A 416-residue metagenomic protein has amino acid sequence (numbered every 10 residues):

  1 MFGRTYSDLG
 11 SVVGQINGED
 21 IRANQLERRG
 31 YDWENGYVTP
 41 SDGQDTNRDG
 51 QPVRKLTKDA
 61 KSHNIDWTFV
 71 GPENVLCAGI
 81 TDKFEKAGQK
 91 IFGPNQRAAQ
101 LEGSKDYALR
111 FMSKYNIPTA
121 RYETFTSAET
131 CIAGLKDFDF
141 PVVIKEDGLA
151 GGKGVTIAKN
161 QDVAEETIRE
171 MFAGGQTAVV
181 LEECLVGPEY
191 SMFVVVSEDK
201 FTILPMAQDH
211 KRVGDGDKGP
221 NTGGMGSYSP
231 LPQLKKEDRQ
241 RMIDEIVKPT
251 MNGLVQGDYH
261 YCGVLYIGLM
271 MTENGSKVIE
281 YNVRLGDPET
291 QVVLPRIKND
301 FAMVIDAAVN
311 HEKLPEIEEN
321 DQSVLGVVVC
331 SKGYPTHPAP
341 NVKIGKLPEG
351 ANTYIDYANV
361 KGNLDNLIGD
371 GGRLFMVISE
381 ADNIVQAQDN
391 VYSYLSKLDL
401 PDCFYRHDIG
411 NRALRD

Functional and structural regions predicted by a protein language model:
M1-Q96: ATP-binding N-terminal substructure of ATP-dependent carboxylate-amine bond-forming enzymes
G10-V13, Q100-D106, G214-D215: Short, charged, surface-exposed secondary-structure boundary motifs
V38, F92-G154, C330: A conserved helix-loop-beta module that forms one wall/lid of the active-site cleft in ATP-utilizing catalytic domains
L76-A78, C131, E189-Y190: Short, well-ordered alpha-helical microsegments
G154-P288: Internal nucleotide-binding/catalytic subdomain
I243-L265, N282-G350, N363: Active-site "cap" helix and flanking loop/linker of ATP-utilizing ligase/carboxylase catalytic domains
V360-D416: Generic C-terminus detector
